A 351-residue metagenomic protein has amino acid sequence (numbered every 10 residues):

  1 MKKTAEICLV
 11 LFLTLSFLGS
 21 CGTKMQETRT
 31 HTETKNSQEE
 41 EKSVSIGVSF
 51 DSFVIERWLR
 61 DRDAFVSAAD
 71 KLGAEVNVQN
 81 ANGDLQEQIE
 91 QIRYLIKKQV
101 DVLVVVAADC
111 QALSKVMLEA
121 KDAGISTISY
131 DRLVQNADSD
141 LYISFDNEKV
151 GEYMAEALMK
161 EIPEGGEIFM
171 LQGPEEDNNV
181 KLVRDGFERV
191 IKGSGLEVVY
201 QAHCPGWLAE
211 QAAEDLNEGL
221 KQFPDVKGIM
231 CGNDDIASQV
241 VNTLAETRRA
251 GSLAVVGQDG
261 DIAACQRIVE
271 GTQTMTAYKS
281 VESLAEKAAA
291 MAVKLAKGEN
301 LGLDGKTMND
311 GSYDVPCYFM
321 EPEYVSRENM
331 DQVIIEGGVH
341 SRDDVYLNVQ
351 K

Functional and structural regions predicted by a protein language model:
M1-L11: Positively charged n-region of N-terminal signal peptides that target proteins for export
K3, G22-K351: A residue-level marker of the well-folded mature domains of exported/periplasmic proteins
F17-S20: C-terminal motif of bacterial Sec signal peptides marking the signal peptidase cleavage site
